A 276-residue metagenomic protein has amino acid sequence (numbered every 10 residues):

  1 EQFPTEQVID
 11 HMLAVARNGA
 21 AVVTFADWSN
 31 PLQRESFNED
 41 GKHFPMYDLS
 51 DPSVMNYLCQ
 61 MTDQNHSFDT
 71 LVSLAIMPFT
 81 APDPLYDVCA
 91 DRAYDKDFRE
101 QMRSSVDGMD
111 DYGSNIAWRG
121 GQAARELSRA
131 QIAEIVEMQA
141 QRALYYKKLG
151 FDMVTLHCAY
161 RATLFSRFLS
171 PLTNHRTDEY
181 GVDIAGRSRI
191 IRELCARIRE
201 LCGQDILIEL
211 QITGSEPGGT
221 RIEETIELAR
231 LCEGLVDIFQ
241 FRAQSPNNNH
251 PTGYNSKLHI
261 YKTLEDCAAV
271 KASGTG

Functional and structural regions predicted by a protein language model:
E1-G276: Flavin-dependent oxidoreductase catalytic cores
